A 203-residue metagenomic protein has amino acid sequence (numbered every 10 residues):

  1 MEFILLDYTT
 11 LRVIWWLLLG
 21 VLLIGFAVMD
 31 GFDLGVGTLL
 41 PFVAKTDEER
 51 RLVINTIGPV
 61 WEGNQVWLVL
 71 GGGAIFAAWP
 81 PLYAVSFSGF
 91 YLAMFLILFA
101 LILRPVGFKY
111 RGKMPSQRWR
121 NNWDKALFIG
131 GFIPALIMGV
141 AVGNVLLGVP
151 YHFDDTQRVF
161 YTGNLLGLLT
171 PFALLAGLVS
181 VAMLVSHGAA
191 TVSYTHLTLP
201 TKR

Functional and structural regions predicted by a protein language model:
E2-W61, V69-G71: N-terminal signal-anchor module of multipass membrane proteins
W15-L18, L22, M94-I97, G130-I133 (+2 more regions): Hydrophobic alpha-helical transmembrane segments of polytopic
V60-G131: Membrane-interface helix-loop-helix modules in multi-pass inner-membrane proteins
L98-R104, L136-V140, A176-S186: Hydrophobic cores of alpha-helical transmembrane segments in multi-pass inner/ER membrane proteins, independent
P105-P115, A141, V145, M183-Y194: Internal transmembrane alpha-helix with an interfacial aromatic "cap," most often the third helix
V142-Q157: Membrane-helix interface motif
F160-G177: Short aromatic-rich membrane-water interface segments that cap or initiate transmembrane helices in multi-pass membrane
T195-T201: Conserved small/polar residues in nucleotide/adenosyl-binding loops
